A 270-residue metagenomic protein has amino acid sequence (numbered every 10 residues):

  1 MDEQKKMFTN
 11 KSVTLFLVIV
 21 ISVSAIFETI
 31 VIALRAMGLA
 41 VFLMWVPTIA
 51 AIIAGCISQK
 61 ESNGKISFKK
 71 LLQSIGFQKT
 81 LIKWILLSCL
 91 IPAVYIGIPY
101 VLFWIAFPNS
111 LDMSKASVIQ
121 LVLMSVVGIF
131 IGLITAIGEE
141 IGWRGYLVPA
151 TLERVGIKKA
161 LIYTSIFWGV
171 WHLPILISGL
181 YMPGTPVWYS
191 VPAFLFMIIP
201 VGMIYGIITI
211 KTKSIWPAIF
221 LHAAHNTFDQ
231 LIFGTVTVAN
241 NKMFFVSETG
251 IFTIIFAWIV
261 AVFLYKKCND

Functional and structural regions predicted by a protein language model:
M1-T9: Short, Lys/Arg-rich, polar N-terminal cytosolic tail immediately upstream of the first transmembrane signal-anchor
D2-E3, L39-S88, V101-S117, A261-D270: Membrane-helix interface linkers and caps
V20-E28, P47-A54, I91-Y100, T249-N269: Hydrophobic core of alpha-helical transmembrane segments in multi-pass integral membrane proteins
F27-A40, D270: Short, hydrophobic transmembrane alpha-helix segments
I32, F68-R144, V148-R154, L180-S190: Juxtamembrane helix-loop-helix connectors linking adjacent transmembrane helices in multi-pass membrane enzymes
Q59-K60, A223-D270: C-terminal membrane module of polytopic membrane proteins
G138-F167, I210-S214: Membrane-interface helix/loop boundary segments of multi-pass membrane proteins
P186-V246: Functionally important transmembrane alpha-helices
